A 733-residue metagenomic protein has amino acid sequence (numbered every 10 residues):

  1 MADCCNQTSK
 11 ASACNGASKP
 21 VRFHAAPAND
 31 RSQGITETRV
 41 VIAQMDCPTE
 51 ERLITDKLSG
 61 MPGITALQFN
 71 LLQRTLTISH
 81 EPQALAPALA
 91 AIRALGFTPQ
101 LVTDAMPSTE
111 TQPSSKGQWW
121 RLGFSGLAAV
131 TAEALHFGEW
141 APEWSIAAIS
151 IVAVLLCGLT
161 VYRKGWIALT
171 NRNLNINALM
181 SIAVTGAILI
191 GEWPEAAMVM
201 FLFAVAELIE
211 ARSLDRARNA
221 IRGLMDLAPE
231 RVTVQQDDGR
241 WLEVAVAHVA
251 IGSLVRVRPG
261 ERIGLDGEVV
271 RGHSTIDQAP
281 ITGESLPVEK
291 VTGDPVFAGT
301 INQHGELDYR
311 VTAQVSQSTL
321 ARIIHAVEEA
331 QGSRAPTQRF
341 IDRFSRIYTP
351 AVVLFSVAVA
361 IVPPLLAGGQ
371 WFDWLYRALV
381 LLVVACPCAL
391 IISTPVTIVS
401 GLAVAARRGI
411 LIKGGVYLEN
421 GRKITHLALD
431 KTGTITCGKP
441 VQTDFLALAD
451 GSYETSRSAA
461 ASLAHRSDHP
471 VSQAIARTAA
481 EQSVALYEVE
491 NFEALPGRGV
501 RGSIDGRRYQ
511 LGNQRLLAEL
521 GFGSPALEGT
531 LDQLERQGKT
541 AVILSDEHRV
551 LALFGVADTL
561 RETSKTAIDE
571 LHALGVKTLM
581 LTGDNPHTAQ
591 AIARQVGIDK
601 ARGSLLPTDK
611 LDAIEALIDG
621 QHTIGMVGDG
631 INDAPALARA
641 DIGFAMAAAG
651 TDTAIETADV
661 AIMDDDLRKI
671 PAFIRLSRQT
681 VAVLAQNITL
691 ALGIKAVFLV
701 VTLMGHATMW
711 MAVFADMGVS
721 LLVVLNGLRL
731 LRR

Functional and structural regions predicted by a protein language model:
M1-W144, D238-E243, E289, A321 (+3 more regions): Flexible metal-binding regulatory segments at protein termini and peripheral loops
I35, I504-G506, T530, G538-T540 (+1 more regions): Conserved ATP-binding TGD loop and adjacent catalytic N/P-domain core of P-type ATPases
P62-H80, L85, G223-Q317, G415-A460 (+1 more regions): Conserved cytosolic catalytic loops of P-type ATPases
A90-T109, W140, A147-Q235, A250-R258 (+4 more regions): Actuator/coupling domain of P-type ATPases
W120-V130, R339-G368, R377-P387, I392-P395 (+1 more regions): Bilayer-spanning, highly hydrophobic alpha-helical transmembrane segments
A134-P142, Y162-G165, T170, I182-I190 (+7 more regions): Membrane-embedded alpha-helical bundles of multi-pass transporters
H136-E139, T300, T425-D468, R498-L579 (+2 more regions): ATP-driven catalytic headpiece of P-type ATPases
N177-S181, A217, E230, I281 (+7 more regions): Conserved catalytic phosphorylation-site environment of P-type ATPases
